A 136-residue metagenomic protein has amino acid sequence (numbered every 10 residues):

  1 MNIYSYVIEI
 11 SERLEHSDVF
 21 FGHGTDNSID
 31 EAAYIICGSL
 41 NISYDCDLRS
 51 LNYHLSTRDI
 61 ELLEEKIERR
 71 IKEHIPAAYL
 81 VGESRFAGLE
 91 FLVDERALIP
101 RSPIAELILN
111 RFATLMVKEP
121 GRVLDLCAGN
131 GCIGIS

Functional and structural regions predicted by a protein language model:
M1-F86: N-terminal auxiliary segments of SAM/dcSAM-dependent transferases
L51, E61-S136: SAM-dependent Rossmann-like transferase core, predominantly class I methyltransferases with a strong bias toward
